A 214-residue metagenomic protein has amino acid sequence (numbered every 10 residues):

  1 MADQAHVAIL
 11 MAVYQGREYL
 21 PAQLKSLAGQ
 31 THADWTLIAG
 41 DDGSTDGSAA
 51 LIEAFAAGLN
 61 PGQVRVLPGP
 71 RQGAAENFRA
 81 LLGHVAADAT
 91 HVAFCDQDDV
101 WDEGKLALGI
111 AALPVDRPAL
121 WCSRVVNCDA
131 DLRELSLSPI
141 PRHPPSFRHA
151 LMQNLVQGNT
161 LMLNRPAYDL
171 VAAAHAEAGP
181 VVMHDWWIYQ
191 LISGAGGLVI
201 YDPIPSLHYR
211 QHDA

Functional and structural regions predicted by a protein language model:
M1-A214: Nucleotide-sugar donor-binding/catalytic module of glycosyltransferases that assemble extracellular/cell-envelope
